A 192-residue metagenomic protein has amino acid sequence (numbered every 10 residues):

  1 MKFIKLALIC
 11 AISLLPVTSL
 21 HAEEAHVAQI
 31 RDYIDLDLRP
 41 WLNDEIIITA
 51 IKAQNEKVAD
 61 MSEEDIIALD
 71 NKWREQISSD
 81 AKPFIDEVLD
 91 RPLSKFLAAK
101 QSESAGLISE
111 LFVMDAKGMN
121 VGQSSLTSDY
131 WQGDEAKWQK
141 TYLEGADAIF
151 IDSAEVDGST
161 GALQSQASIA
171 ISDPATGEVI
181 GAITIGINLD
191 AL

Functional and structural regions predicted by a protein language model:
M1-L8: Bacterial N-terminal signal peptides that target proteins for export
L8-P16: Hydrophobic helical h-region of N-terminal Sec-dependent signal peptides in bacterial secretory/periplasmic proteins
V17-A22: Sec/Tat signal peptide C-region and signal peptidase I cleavage site
A25-T127: Extracytoplasmic/periplasmic sensory segments of membrane signal-transduction proteins
K82-A98, L126-E155: Extracytoplasmic/periplasmic sensor domains and loops in membrane signaling proteins
L107-S109, A146-A148, G181: Loop/turn elements at helix/coil->beta-strand transitions in domains of secreted/extracellular proteins
T127-D129, Y142, V156-D157, I169-T176 (+1 more regions): Glycine- and small hydrophobic-enriched segments that form the cores of compact globular domains
A162-L192: Conserved beta-strands of PAS-like sensory domains
